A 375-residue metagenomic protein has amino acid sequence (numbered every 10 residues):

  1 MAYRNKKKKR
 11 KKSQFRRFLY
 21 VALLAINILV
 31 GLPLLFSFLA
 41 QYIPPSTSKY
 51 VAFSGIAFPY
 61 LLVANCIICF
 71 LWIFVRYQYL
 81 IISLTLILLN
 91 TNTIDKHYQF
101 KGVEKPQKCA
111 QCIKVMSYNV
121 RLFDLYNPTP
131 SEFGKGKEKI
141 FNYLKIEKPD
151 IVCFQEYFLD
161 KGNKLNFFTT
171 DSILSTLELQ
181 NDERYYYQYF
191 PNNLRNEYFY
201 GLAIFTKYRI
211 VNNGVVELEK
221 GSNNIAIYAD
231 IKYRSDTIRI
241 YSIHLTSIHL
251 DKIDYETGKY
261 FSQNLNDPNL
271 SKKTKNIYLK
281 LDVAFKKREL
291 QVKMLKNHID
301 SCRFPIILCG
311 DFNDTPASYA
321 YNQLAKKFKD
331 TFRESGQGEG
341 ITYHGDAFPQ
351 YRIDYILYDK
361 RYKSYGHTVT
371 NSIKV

Functional and structural regions predicted by a protein language model:
M1-R17: N-terminal Lys/Arg-rich, disordered targeting/topogenic segments
A22-L34, L39-F70, I81, V215-E217 (+2 more regions): Metal-dependent phosphoester-hydrolase catalytic domains
F74-T85: Membrane-interfacial entry segments at the cytosolic side of transmembrane helices
F74-V75, K145, R234, D300: Residue-level signal for alpha-helix termini/capping positions
S83, I87-C112, R121, E138 (+4 more regions): Structured beta-strand-rich core segments of catalytic domains in phosphoester-bond hydrolases
K114-V120, K139-N166, A229, R239-H244 (+4 more regions): Active-site beta-strand/loop signature of hydrolases that rely on acidic residues for catalysis
S117-K135, F158-L165, H249-A284: Acidic/histidine-rich helix-loop elements that form or flank divalent-metal/phosphate-binding sites at the catalytic
K145-P149, E178, I210, D300 (+1 more regions): Sec-exported extracytoplasmic/periplasmic mature domains
